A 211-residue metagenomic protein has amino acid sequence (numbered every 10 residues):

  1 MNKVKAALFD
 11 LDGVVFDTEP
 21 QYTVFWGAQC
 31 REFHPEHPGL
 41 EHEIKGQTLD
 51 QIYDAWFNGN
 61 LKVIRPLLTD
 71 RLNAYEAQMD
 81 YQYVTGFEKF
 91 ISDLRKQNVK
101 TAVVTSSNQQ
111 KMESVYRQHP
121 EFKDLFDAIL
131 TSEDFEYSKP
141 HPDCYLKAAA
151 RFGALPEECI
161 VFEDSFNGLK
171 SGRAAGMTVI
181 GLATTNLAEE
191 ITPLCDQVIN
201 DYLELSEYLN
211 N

Functional and structural regions predicted by a protein language model:
M1-H42: Active-site neighborhood of HAD-like aspartate-dependent phosphohydrolases
M1-K5, S92, N108-N211: Asp-based, Mg2+/Mn2+-dependent phosphohydrolase catalytic module
V14, T105-S107: Conserved phosphate-coupling serine/threonine residues in phosphotransfer and NTP-handling enzymes
Q21, T48-Q51, Q82, K89 (+3 more regions): Short alpha-helical
T23, G27, G46-D54, T69 (+2 more regions): An amphipathic alpha-helix signature
Q29-C30, T48-K62, V115, A149: Helix-loop "lid/cap" segments that line or gate small-molecule binding pockets
R31-E36, V63, K96, P120-L125 (+1 more regions): Short helix-capping segments at alpha-helix termini
D54-S92, Q97: Metal-dependent phosphoesterase signature
